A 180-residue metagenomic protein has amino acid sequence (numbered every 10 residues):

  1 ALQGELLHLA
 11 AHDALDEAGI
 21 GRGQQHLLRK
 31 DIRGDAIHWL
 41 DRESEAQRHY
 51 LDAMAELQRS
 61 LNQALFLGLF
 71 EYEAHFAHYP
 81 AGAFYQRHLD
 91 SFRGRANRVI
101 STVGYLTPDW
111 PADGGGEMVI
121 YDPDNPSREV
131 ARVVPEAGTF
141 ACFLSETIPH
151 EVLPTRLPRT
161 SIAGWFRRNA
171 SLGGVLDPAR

Functional and structural regions predicted by a protein language model:
A1-S101, Y105-F140, E146-R180: Fe(II)/2-oxoglutarate oxygenase catalytic core
